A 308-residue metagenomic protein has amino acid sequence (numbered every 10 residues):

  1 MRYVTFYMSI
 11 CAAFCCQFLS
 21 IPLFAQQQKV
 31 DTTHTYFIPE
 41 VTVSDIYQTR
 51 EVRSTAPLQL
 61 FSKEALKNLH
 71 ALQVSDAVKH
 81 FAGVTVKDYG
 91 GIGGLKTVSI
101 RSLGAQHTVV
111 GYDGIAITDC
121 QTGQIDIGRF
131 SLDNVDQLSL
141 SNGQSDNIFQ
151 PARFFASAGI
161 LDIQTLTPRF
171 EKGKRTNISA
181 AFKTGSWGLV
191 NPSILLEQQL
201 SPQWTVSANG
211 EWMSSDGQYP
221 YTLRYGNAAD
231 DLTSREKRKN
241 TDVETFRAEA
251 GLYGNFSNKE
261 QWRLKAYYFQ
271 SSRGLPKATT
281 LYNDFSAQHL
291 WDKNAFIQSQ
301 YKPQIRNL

Functional and structural regions predicted by a protein language model:
F37-K67, T97: N-terminal periplasmic "start-of-domain" segments of outer-membrane beta-barrel proteins
P39, K96, S157-G159, T176-I178 (+3 more regions): Hydrophobic, lipid-facing positions within transmembrane beta-strands of outer-membrane proteins
S75-A116: Extracytoplasmic beta-strand/coil segments of soluble accessory domains associated with Gram-negative outer-membrane
T108, K174-I178, K183, V190 (+5 more regions): Outer-envelope beta-barrel architecture signal
L132-S179: A beta-strand signature from Gram-negative outer-membrane beta-barrel systems, especially the internal plug domain
A180-T184, A208-S214, L264-Q270: Transmembrane beta-barrel strands of outer-membrane/channel proteins
S207-E244: Surface-exposed beta-strand-turn/loop segments characteristic of Gram-negative outer-membrane beta-barrels
Y219, R235-R247, Y253-R306: Flexible loop and strand-edge segments within Gram-negative outer membrane beta-barrel domains
